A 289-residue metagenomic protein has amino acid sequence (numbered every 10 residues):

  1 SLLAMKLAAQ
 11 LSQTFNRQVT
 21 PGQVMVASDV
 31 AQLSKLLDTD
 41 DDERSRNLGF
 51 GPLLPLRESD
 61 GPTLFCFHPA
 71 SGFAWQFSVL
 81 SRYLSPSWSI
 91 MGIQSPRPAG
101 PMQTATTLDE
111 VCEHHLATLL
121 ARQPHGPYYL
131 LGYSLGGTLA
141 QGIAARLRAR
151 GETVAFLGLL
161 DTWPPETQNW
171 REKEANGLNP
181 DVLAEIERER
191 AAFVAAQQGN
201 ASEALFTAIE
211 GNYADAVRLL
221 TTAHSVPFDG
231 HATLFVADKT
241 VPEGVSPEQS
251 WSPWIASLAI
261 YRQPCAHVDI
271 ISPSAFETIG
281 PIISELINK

Functional and structural regions predicted by a protein language model:
S1-S28, A144: Phosphopantetheinylated carrier protein domains
A31, K35-K289: A hydrolase-biased, glycine/serine/histidine/acidic-enriched motif that marks catalytic-domain neighborhoods in diverse
